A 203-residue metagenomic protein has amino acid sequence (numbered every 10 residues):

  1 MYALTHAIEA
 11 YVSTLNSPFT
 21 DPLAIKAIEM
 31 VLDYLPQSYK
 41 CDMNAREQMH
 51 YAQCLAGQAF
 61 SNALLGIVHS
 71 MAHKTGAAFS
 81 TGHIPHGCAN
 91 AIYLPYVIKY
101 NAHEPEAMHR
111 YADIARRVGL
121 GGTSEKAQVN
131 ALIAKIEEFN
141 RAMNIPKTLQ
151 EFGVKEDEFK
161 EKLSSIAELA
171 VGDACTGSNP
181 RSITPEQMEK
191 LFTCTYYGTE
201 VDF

Functional and structural regions predicted by a protein language model:
M1-A63, E186: Carboxylate- and glycine-rich phosphate/diphosphate-binding segment that chelates Mg2+/Mn2+
V12-P22, F79-P85, I136: A short glycine-threonine-serine/GTX helix/turn-capping micro-motif
P22-K26, M30, Q48-Y51, G66 (+6 more regions): Amphipathic alpha-helical interaction segments
I25-K26, E137-I145, S165-V171: Short acidic alpha-helix initiation/capping motifs at coil-to-helix transition points, especially at protein N-termini
L55-N90, D173-S178: Glycine-rich phosphate/pyrophosphate-binding beta-alpha loops
A78-T81, G87-E158, V201-D202: Gly/Pro-rich interdomain helix-loop hinge
E158-F203: Short, amphipathic C-terminal "tail helix"
